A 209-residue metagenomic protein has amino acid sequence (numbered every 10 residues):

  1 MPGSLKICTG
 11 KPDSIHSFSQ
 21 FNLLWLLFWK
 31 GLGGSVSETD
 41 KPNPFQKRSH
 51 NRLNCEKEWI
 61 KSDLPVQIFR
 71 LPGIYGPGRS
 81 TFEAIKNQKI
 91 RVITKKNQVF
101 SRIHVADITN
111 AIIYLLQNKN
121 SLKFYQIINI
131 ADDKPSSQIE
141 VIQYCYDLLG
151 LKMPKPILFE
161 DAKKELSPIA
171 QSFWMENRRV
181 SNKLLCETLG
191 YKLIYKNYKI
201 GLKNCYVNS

Functional and structural regions predicted by a protein language model:
P2-K47: Conserved Rossmann-fold NAD(P)-dependent oxidoreductase catalytic core, especially the SDR/UDP-sugar
I7-S17, C55-V66, T188-G190: A structural motif corresponding to the C-terminal end of an alpha-helix and its immediate exit/capping segment
L32-I68: Catalytic helix-loop patch of NAD(P)-dependent Rossmann-fold dehydrogenases
I60-F100, V105, C145: NAD(P)-dependent short-chain dehydrogenase/reductase
E83-I90, N97-N129, D133-P135: Alpha-helical substrate-binding/gating segment
A111, N118-A170: Mid/C-terminal beta-alpha module of Rossmann-like enzyme folds, strongest in SDR-family dehydrogenases/epimerases
Q143, K163-K192: Conserved C-terminal active-site "lid" loop/helix of NAD(P)H-dependent oxidoreductases that clamps the redox cofactor
K196-S209: Amphipathic terminal alpha-helices
